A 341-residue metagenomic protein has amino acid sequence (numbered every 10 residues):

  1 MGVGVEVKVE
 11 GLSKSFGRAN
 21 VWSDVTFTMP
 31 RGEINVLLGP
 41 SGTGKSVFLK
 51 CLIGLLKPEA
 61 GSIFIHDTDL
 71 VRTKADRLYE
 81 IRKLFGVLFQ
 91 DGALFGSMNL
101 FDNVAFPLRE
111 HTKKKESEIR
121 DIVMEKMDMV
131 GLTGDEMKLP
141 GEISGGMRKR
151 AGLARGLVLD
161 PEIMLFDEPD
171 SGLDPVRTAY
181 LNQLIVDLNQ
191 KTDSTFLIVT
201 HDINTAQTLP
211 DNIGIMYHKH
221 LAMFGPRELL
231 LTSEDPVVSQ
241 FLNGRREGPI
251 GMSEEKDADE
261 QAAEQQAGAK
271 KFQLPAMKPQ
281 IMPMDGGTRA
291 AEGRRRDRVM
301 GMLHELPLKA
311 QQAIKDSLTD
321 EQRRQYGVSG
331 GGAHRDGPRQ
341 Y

Functional and structural regions predicted by a protein language model:
I53: Helix-to-loop junction immediately C-terminal to a conserved catalytic motif
T68-D69, E116-G134: Conserved ABC ATPase "signature" region
L139-I143, M147: Conserved ABC ATPase signature
V158-E162: A short, proline-enriched helix->beta-strand linker immediately N-terminal to the Walker B motif in ABC-type P-loop
M164-D167: Catalytic Walker B motif of ABC-type/P-loop ATPase nucleotide-binding domains
